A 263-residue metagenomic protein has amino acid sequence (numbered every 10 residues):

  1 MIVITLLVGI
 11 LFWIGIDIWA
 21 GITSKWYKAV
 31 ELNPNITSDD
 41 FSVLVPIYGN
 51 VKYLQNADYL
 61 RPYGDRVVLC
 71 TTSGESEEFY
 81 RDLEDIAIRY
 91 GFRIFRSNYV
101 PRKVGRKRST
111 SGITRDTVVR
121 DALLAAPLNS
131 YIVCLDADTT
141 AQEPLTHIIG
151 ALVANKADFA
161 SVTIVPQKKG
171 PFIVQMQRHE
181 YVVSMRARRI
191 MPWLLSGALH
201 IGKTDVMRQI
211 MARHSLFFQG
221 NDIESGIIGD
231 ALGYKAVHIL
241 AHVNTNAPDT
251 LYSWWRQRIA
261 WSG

Functional and structural regions predicted by a protein language model:
M1-T37, R189: N-terminal membrane-anchoring/stem segments of glycan-assembly enzymes
N50-Y63, S76-F79: Short, well-formed alpha-helical segments that are part of the catalytic scaffolds of diverse glycosyltransferases
F79-L83, A87-A125: Active-site-proximal specificity loops/subdomain of glycosyltransferases
G105-T114, V118, E143, I149-F218 (+1 more regions): Long helical/loop segments within the catalytic core of UDP-sugar-dependent glycosyltransferases, especially the large
N129-T140: Short beta-strand-to-loop acidic/aromatic patch adjacent to the donor-nucleotide binding site
F218-S225: Acidic donor-binding loop at a coil-to-helix junction in glycosyltransferase catalytic cores that engages
G226-N244: Catalytic donor-sugar/metal-binding loop of nucleotide-sugar-dependent glycosyltransferases
I239-W255: Active-site donor/metal-binding and catalytic loop motifs of nucleotide-sugar-dependent glycosylation enzymes
